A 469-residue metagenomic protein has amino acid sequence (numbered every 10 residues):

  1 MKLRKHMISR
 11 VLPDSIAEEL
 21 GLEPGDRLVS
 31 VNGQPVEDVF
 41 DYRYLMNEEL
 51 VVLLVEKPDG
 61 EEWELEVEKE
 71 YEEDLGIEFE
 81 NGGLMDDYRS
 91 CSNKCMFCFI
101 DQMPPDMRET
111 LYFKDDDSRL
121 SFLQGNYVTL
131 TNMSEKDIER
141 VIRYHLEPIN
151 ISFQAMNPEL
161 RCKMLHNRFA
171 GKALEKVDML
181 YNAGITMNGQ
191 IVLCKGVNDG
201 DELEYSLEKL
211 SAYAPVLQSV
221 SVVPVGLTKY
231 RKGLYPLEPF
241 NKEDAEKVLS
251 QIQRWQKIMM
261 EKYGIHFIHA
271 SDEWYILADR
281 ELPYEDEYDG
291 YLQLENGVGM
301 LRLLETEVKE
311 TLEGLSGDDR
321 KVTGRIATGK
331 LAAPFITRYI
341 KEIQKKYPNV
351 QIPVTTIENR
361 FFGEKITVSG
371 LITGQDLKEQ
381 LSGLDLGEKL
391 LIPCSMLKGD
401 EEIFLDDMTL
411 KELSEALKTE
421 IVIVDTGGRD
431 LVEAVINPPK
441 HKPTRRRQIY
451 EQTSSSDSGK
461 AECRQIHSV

Functional and structural regions predicted by a protein language model:
M1-L12: PDZ/PDZ-like groove recognition
M7, D279-R447: Radical SAM enzyme core and accessory elements
A17, G25-L28, L53, C98: Terminal peptide-recognition signature
E19-E37: Conserved PDZ fold ligand-binding element
G60-E62, K69-V216, G226-W255: Conserved Radical SAM active-site core
P148-N150, T186-N188, S219-S221, F267-H269 (+1 more regions): Structural preference for beta-strand elements that scaffold enzyme active sites
G196-V197, L217-E243, Y263-D286, N359-E364 (+1 more regions): Flexible glycine/acidic-rich beta-alpha junction loops that bind and position SAM and/or redox cofactors in anaerobic
I449-V469: Conserved G1/Walker A P-loop phosphate-binding module
